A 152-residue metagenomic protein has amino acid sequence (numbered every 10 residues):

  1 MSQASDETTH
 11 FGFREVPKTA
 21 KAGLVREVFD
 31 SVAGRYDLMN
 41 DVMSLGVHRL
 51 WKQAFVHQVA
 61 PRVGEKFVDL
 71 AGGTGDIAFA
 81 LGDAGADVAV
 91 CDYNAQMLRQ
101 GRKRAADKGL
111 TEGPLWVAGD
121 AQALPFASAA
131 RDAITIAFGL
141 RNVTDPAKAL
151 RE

Functional and structural regions predicted by a protein language model:
M1-E27: N-terminal auxiliary segments of SAM/dcSAM-dependent transferases
S31, R35-L38, V42-E65: Conserved alpha-helix/loop element of class I SAM-dependent methyltransferases that forms part of the SAM/SAH-binding
Y36, I134-T135: Hydrophobic beta-strand segment of the Class I
K66-L124: Class I SAM-dependent methyltransferase SAM/SAH-binding core
Q122-A133: A short acidic, Gly/Pro-enriched loop at the edge of an enzyme's catalytic core that lines a small-molecule cofactor
F138-G139: Short catalytic micro-motifs in class I SAM-dependent methyltransferases
V143-E152: A short, conserved alpha-helix within the catalytic core of class I
